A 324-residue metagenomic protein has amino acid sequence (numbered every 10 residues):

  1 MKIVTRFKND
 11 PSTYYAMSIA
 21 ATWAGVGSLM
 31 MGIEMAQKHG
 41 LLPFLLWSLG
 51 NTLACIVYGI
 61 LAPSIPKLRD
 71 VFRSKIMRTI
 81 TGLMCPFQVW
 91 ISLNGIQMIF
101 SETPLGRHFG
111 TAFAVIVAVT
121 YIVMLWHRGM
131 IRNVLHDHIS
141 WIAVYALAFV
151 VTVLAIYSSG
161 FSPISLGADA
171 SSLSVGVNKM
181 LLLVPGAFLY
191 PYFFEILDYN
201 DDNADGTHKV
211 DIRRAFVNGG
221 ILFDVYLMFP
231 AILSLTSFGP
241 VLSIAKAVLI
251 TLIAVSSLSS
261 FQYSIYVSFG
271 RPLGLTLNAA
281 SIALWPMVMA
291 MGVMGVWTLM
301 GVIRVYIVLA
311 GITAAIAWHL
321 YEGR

Functional and structural regions predicted by a protein language model:
M1-M30, M124-L135, W141-A148, S174-V177 (+4 more regions): Membrane-interface "cap" regions at the ends of multi-pass membrane proteins
K2, G59-L68, I122-R132, Q262-V267: C-terminal ends of transmembrane helices
I3-T13, I131-S140, F261-R324: C-terminal membrane-solvent junction of multi-pass transporters and transport-like membrane proteins
R6-R69, V177-F238, A247-I250: Membrane-interface helix-loop-helix modules in multi-pass membrane proteins
K38-G50, F100-T111, D169-L183, L299-V305: Interfacial loop-to-helix junctions that mark the boundaries of transmembrane helices in multi-pass membrane
S48-T52, S74-G82, W90, I99-N133 (+3 more regions): Transmembrane alpha-helical segments of multi-pass small-molecule transport proteins
I80-S101, F188-K209, F223-L233, A245-N278: Membrane-helix boundary/coupling elements in multi-pass transport proteins
G82-I116, Y121-G129, W141-A170, I232 (+2 more regions): Hydrophobic alpha-helical segments and their helix-loop junctions in multi-pass secondary transporters
